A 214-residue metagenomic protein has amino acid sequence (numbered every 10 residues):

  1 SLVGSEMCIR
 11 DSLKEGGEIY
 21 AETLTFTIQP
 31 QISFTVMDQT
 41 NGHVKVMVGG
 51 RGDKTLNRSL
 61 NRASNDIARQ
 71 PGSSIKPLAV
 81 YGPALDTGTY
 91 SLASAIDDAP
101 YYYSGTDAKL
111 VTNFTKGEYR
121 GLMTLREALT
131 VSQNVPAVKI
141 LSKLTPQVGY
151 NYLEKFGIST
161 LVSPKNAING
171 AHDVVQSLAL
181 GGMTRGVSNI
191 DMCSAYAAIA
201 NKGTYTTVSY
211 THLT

Functional and structural regions predicted by a protein language model:
L2-C8, T214: Short, small-residue-biased leader/transition segments that mark boundaries at the very start of proteins
R10-S33: Flexible, glycine/threonine-enriched loop-and-boundary segments that flank and lead into catalytic domains of large
E22-T23, R62-Q70, T112-K116, V135-L141 (+1 more regions): Second-shell loop/turn segments in exported
T25-L56: A short, well-structured edge-of-sheet supersecondary motif
T27-I32, T55-L78, L92-I96, S177 (+1 more regions): Short active-site loop at a secondary-structure junction that contains or immediately precedes the catalytic residue(s)
G42, Q70-I96, A128, S194-I199: Active-site SXXK
Y90-G149, V175, N201, L213: Conserved catalytic neighborhood of penicillin-recognizing serine enzymes
T160-L213: Active-site-proximal helix/loop microenvironment of the serine DD-peptidase/beta-lactamase transpeptidase fold
